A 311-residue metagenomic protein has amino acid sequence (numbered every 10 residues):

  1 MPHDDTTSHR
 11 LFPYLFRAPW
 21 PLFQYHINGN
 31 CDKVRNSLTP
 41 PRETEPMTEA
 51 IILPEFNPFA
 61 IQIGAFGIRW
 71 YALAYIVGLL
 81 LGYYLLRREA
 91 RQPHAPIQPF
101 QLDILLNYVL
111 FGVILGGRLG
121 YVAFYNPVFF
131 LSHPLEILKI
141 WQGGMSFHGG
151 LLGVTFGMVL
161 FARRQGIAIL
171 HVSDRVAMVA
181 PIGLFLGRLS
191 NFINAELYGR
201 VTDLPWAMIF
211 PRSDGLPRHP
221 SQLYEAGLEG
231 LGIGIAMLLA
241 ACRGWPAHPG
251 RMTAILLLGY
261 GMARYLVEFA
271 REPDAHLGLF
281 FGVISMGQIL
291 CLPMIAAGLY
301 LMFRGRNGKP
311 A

Functional and structural regions predicted by a protein language model:
D4-L22, H26-V34, P41: Short, low-complexity, charge-dense intrinsically disordered segments
E43, M47-A311: Hydrophobic, membrane-interfacing alpha helices
